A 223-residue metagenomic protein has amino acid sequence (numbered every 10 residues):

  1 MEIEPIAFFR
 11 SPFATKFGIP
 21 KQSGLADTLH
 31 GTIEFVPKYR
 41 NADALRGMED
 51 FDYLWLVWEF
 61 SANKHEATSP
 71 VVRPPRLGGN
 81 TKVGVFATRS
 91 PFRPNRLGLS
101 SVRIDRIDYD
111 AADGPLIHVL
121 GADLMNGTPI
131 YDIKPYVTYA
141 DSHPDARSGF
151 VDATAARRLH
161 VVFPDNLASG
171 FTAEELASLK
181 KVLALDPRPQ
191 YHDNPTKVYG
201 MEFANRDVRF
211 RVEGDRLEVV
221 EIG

Functional and structural regions predicted by a protein language model:
M1-L97, Y109-G223: Mixed-charge, low-complexity intrinsically disordered regions
V102-D108: Conserved positions in beta-strands of structured domains
